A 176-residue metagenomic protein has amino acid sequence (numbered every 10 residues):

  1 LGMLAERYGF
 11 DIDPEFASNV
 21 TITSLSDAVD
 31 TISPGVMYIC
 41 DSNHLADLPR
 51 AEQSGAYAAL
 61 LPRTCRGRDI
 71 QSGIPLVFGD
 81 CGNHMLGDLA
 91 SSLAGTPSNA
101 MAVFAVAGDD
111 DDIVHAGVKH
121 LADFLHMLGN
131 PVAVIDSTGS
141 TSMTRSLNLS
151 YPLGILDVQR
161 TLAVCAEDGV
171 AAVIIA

Functional and structural regions predicted by a protein language model:
L1-D88: N-terminal leader/targeting and accessory segments in enzymes
S91-I175: Phosphate-binding loop of NTP-binding sites
